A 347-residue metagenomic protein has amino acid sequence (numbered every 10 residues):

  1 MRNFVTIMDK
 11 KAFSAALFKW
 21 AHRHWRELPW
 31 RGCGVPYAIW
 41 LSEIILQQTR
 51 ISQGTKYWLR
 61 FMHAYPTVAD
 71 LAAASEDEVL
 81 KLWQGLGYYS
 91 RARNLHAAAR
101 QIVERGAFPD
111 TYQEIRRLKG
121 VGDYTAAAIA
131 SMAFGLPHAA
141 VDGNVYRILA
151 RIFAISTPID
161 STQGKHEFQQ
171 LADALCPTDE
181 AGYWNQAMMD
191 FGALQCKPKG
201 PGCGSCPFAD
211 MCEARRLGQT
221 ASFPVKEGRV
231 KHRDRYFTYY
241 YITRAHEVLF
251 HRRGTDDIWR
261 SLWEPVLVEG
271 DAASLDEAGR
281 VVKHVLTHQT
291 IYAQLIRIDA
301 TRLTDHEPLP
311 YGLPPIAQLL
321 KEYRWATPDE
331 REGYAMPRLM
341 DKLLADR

Functional and structural regions predicted by a protein language model:
M1-E27, G32, A193-R347: Intrinsically disordered, low-complexity, charged terminal extensions of DNA damage-control enzymes
F4, S14-A16, W20-G204, F208-L217 (+2 more regions): Catalytic cores of DNA base-excision repair glycosylases
